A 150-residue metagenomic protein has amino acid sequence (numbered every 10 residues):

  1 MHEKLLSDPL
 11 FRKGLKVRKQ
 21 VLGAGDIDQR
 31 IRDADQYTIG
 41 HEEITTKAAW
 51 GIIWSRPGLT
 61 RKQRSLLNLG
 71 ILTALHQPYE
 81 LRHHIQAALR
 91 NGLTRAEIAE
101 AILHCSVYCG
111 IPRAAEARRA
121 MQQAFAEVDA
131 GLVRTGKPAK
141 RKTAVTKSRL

Functional and structural regions predicted by a protein language model:
M1-K62, R90, E116-L150: Acidic, glycine/proline-rich low-complexity segments that act as flexible tails and inter-domain linkers
H2, H41, H76-Q77, H83-H84 (+1 more regions): Histidine (H) residue identity feature
T45-A49, L66-T73, A101-S106: Short alpha-helical scaffolding segments that buttress acidic/His motifs in well-ordered protein cores
L66-L69, A74-A99: Mid-chain, well-packed structural core segment of small domains
Q86, L103-S106, Q122: Short amphipathic alpha-helical surface patches that mediate protein-protein
I111-P112: Substrate/cofactor-recognition hotspot
